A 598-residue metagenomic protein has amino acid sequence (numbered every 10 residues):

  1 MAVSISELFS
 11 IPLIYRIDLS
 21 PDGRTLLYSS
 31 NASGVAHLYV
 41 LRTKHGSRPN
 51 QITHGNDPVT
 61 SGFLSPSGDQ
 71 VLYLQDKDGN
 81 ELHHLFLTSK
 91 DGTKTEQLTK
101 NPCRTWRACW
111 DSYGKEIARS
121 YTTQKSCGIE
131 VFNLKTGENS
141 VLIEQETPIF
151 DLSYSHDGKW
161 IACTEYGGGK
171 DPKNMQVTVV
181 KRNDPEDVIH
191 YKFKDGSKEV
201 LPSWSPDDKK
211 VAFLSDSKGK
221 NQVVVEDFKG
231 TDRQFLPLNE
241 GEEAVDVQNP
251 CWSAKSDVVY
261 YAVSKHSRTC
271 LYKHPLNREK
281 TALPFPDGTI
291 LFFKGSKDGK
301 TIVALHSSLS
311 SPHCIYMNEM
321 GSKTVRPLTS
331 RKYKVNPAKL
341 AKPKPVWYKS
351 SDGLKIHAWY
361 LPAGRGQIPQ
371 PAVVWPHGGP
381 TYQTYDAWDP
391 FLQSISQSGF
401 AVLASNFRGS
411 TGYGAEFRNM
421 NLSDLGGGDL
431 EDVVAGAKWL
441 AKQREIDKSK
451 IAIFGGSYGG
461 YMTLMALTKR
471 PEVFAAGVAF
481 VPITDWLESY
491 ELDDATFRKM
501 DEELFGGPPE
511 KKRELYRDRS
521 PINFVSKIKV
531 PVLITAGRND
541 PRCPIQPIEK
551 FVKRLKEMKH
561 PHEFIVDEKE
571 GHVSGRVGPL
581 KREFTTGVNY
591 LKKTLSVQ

Functional and structural regions predicted by a protein language model:
V3-L8, P49-T53, K94-T99, E138-I143 (+3 more regions): A short beta-strand motif characteristic of beta-propeller blades
L13, S29-Y39, T53-V59, L74-F86 (+12 more regions): A flexible loop/linker signature enriched in serine peptidases of the S9 family
Y15-R16, T60, H83, W106-C109 (+12 more regions): Non-catalytic accessory segments flanking enzyme active sites
P21-D22, P66-S67, S112-Y113, H156-D157 (+3 more regions): Residue-level detector of Asp-centered blade-edge/turn motifs that repeat once per structural unit in beta-propeller
L26, V71, I117, G158-I161 (+3 more regions): Hydrophobic beta-strand positions that form the internal "hydrophobic ladder" of WD40/Gbeta-like beta-propeller blades
R42-G46, S89-T93, N133-G137, K181-P185 (+3 more regions): Short loop/turn segments that connect beta-strands within beta-propeller blades
R331-S449, G456, E491-K499: Cap/lid segment of the alpha/beta-hydrolase catalytic domain
F407-Q598: Active-site-proximal cap/loop segments of hydrolase catalytic domains
